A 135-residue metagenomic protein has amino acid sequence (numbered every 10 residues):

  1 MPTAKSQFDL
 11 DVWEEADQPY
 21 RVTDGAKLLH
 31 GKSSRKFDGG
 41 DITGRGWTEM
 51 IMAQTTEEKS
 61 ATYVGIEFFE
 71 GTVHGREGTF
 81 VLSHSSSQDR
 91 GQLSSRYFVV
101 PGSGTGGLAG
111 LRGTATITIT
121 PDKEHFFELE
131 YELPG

Functional and structural regions predicted by a protein language model:
M1-G135: Beta-strand-enriched cores of mature, soluble protein domains
